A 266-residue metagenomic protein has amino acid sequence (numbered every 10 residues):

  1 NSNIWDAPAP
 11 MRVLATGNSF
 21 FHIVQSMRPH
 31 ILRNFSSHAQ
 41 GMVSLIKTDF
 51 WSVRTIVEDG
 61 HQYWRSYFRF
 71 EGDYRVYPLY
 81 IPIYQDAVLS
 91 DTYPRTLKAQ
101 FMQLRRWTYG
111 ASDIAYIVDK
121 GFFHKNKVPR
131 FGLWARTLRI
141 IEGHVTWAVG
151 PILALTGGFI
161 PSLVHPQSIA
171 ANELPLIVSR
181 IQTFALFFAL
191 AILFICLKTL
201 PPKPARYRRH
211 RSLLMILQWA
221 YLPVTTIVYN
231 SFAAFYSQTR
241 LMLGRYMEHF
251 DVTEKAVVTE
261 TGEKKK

Functional and structural regions predicted by a protein language model:
N1-I56, Y67-F70, V88-Y116: Long helical/loop segments within the catalytic core of UDP-sugar-dependent glycosyltransferases, especially the large
S19-F21, F35-S44, I81, V118-P129 (+1 more regions): Active-site-adjacent bridging/hinge elements
Q40-D49, Y74, Y80, Q103 (+2 more regions): Short secondary-structure transition/capping segments
L45, I83, V257: Short, glycine-/Ser/Thr-/acidic-enriched flexible segments
H61: Cell-envelope/extracellular polymer assembly enzymes that use nucleotide-activated donors
S66-Y84: Catalytic donor-sugar/metal-binding loop of nucleotide-sugar-dependent glycosyltransferases
D119-K266: Juxtamembrane C-terminal module of membrane proteins
